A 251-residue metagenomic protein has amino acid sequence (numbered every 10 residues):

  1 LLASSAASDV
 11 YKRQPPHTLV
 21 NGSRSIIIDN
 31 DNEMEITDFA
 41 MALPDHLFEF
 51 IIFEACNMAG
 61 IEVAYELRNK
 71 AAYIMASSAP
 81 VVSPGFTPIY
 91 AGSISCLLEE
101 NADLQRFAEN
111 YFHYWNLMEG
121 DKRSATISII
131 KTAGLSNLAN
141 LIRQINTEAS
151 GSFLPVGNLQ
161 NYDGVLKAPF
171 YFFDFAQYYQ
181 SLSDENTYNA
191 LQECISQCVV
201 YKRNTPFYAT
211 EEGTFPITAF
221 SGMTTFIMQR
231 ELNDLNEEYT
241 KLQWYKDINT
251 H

Functional and structural regions predicted by a protein language model:
L1-A7, Y11: Single conserved hydrophobic/aromatic residue that forms the stacking wall/gate of nucleotide- or nucleobase-binding
D9-T18, S77-A79: Short loop/turn segments at strand-loop or loop-helix junctions that form parts of catalytic or ligand-binding pockets
H17-H46: A short, glycine/acidic-enriched catalytic loop
F48-N249: Active-site-proximal C-terminal subdomain of hydrolase catalytic domains
